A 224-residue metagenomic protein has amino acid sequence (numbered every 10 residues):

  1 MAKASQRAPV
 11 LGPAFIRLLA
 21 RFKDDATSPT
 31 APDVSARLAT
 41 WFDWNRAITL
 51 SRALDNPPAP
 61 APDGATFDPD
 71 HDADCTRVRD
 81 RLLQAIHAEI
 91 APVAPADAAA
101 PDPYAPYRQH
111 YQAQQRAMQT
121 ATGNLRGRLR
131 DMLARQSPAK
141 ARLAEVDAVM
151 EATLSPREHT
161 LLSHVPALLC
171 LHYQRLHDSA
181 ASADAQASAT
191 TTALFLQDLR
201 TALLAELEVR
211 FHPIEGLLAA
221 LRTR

Functional and structural regions predicted by a protein language model:
M1-R108: N-terminal leader/presequence regions that precede the main folded/catalytic core
D80-H212: Extended, well-ordered protein cores
A220, R224: Inter-helical turn/loop segments and adjacent helix faces that build the functional surface of alpha-helical bundle
